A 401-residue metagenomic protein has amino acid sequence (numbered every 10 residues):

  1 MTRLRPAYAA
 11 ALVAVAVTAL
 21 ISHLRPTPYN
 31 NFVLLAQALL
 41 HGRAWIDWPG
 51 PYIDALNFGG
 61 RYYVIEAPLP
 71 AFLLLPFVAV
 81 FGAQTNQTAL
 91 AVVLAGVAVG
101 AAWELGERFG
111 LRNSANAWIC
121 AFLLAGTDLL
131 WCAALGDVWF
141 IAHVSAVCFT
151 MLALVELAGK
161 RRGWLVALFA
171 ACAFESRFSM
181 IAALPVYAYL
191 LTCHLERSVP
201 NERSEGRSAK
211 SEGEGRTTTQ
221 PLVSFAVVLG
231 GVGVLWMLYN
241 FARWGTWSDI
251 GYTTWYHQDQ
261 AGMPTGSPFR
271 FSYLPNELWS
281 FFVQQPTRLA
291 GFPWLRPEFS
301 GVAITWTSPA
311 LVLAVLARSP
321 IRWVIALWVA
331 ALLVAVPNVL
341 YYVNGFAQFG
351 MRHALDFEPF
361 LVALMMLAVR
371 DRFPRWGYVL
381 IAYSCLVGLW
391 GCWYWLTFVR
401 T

Functional and structural regions predicted by a protein language model:
M1-R197, G206, E212-T401: Membrane-proximal envelope and lipid/glycan-remodeling enzymes
P200-N201: Long, distal/terminal scaffolding or interaction modules with repetitive or compositionally biased sequence
